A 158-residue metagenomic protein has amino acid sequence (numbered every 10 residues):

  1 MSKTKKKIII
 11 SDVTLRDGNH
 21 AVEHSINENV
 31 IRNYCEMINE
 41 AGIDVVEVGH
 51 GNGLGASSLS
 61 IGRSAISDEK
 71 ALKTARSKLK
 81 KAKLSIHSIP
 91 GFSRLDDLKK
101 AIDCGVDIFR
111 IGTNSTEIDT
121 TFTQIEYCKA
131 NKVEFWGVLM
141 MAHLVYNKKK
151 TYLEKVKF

Functional and structural regions predicted by a protein language model:
K5-V13, C35-L54: N-terminal glycine-rich anion-binding loops that anchor highly charged ligand groups
K7-D12, V45-E47, K81-H87, D107-R110 (+1 more regions): Structural preference for beta-strand elements that scaffold enzyme active sites
V13-N33, A82-R94, G112-N114, V138-K148: Active-site mouth loops of central-metabolism enzymes
G18, I38, F109: Conserved, mostly hydrophobic/aromatic
E28, S64-K70, K149-E154: Charged helix-capping and loop-helix junction motifs
D44-A71, R110-D119: Glycine-rich, proline-tolerant flexible connector loops at the mouths of alpha/beta enzymes
S57-I86, I125-A142: Alpha-helix-loop-beta-strand connector modules within alpha/beta enzyme cores
I102, V106-F158: Helix-rich catalytic cores of soluble enzyme domains
